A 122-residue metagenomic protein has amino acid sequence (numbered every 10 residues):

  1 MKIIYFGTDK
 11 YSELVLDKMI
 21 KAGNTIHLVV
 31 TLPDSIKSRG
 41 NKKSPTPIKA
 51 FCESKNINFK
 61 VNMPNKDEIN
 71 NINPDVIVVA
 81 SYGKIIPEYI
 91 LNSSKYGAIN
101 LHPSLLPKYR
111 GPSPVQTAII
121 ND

Functional and structural regions predicted by a protein language model:
M1-D122: One-carbon transfer enzymes
